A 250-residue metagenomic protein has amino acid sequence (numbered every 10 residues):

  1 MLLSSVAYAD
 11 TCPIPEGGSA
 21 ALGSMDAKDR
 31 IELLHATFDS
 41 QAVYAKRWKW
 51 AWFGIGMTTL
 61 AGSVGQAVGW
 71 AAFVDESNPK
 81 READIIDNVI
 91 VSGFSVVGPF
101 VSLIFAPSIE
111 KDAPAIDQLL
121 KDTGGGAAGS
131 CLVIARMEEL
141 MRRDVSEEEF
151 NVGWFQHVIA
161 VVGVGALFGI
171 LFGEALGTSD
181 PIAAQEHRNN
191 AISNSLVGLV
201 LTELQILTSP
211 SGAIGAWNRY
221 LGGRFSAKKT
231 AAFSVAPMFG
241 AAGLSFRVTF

Functional and structural regions predicted by a protein language model:
M1-A51, F100-A160, V164-F250: Replace "edges of transmembrane helices
Q41-E76, A83-D87: N-terminal Sec/ER secretory leader and immediately downstream segment of secreted/extracellular precursors
I55-G62, V91-S95, V158-A166: Mid-membrane cores of alpha-helical transmembrane segments in multi-pass membrane proteins, especially transporters
Q66-A71, E82, I86-S108: Glycine- and aromatic-enriched membrane insertion/assembly motifs of diderm outer-membrane and organelle channel
A67-S77, L171-D180: Juxtamembrane "helix-exit" motif on the non-cytosolic side of transmembrane helices
P79-F94, A183-V197: Hydrophobic alpha-helical transmembrane segments
